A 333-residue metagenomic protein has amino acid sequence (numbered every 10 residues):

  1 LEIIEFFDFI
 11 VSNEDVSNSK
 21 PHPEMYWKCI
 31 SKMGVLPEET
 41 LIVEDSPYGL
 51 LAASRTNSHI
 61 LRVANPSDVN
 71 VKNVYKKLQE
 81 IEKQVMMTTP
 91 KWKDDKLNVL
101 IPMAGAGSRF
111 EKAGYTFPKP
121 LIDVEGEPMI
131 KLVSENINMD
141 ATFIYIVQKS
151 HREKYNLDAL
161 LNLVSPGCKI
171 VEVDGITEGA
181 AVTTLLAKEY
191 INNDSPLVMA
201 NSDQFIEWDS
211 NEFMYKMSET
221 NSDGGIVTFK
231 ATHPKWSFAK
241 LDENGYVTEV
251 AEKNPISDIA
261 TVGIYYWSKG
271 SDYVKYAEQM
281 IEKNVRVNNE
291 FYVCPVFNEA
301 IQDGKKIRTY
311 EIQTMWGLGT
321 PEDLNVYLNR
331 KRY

Functional and structural regions predicted by a protein language model:
L1-K96: Asp-based, Mg2+/Mn2+-dependent phosphohydrolase catalytic module
N18, I42-V43, I122-D123, E172 (+1 more regions): Conserved SAM-binding loop
N18-P21, M25, E207-N284: Conserved core of the sugar-phosphate nucleotidyltransferase
D68-V71, S150-L157, P234-K235: Short, charged/polar "capping" segments at the starts of alpha-helices and the immediately preceding loops
M86-Y115: N-terminal nucleotide-binding beta1-loop-alpha1 segment
D95-I101, R109, D123, E127-P196: Conserved N-terminal catalytic core of the sugar/cofactor nucleotidyltransferase
D194-F205: Short beta-strand-to-loop acidic/aromatic patch adjacent to the donor-nucleotide binding site
Y246-W316, E322-N325, N329-Y333: Catalytic-core segments of class I nucleotidyltransferases/pyrophosphorylases that form NMP-activated intermediates
